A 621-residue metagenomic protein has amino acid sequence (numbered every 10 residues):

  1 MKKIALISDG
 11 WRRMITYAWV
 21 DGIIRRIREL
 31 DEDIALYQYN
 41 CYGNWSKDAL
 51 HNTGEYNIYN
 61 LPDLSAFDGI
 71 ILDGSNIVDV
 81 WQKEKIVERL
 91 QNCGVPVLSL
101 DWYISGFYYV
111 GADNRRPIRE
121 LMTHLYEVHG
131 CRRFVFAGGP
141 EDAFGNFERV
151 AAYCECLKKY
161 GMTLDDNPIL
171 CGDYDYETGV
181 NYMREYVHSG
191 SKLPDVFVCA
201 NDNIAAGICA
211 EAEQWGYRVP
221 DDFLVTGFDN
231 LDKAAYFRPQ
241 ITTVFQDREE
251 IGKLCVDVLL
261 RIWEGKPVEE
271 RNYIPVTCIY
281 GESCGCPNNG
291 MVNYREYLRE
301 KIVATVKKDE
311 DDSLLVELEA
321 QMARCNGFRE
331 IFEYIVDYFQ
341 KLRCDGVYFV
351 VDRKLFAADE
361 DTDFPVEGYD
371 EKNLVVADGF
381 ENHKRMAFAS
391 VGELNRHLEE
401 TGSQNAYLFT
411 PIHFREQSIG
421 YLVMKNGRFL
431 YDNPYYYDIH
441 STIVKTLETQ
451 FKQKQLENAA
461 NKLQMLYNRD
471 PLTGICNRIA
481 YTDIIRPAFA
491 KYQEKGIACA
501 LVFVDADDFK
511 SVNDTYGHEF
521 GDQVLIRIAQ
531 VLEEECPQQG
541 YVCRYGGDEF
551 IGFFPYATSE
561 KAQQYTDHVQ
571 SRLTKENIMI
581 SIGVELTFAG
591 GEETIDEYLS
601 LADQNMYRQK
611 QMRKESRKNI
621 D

Functional and structural regions predicted by a protein language model:
M1-A49, T53-E317, C325: Bacterial carbohydrate/catabolite-sensing allosteric modules
E317-Q321, E457-R478, I484: Amphipathic HAMP/coiled-coil signal-transducing linker helices that couple sensory inputs to cytosolic output domains
Q321-F364, Q538: Helix-loop-beta substructure at the N-terminus of cytosolic sensory domains that couple signal/ligand detection
H397-E400, Q404-H413: A short, aliphatic-rich beta-strand micro-motif
I412-L422, N433: Short hydrophobic/glycine-rich mini-motifs in sensory/regulatory modules that couple input to downstream signaling
R428-E448, E457-K462: Amphipathic alpha-helical "output/dimerization" segments
N477-A500, D507-E534, C543-G547, I551-G552 (+3 more regions): Conserved long alpha-helical elements within nucleotide-processing catalytic cores of c-di-GMP signaling and class III
H518, Q563-Q570, T574, E585-D621: Catalytic-core segments of nucleotide cyclases and related cyclic-nucleotide turnover enzymes
